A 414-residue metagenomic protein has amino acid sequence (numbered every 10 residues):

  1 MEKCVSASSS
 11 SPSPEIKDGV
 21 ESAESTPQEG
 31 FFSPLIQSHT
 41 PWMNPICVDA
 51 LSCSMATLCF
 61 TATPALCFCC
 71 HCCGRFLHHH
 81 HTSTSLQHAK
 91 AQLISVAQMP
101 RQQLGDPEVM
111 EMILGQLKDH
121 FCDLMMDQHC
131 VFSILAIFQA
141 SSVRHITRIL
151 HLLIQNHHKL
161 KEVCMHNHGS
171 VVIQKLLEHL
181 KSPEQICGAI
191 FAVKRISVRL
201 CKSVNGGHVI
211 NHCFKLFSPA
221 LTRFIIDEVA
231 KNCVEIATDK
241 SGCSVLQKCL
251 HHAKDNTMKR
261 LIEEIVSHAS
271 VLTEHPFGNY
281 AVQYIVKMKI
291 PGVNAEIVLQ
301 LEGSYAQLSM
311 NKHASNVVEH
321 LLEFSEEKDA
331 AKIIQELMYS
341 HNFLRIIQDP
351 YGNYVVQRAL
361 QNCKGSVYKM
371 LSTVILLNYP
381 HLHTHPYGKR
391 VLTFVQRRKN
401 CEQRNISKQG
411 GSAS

Functional and structural regions predicted by a protein language model:
M1-S414: Eukaryotic gene-expression regulator signature that favors modular helical reader/repeat domains and their
